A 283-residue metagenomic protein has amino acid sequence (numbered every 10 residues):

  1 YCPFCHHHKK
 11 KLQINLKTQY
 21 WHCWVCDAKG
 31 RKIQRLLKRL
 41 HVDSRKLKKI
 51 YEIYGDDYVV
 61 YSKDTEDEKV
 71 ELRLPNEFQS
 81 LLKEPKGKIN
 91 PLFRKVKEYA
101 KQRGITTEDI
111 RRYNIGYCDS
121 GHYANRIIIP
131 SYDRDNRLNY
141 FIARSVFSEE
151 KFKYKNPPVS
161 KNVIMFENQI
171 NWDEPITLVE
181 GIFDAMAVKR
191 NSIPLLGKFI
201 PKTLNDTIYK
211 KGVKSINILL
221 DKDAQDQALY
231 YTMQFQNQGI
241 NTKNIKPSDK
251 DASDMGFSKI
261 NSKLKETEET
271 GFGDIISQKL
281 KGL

Functional and structural regions predicted by a protein language model:
Y1-R39, C118-Y123: N-terminal single-stranded DNA-binding subdomain of primase/primase-helicase replication proteins
C2, C23, A100, I129 (+5 more regions): Terminal peptide-recognition signature
P3-H6, R39-I128, Y132-D135, I170-N171 (+2 more regions): TOPRIM metal-binding catalytic domain and adjacent DNA-binding surface shared by DnaG-type primases
D119-S215: Phosphate-handling DNA/RNA-contact segment within nucleic-acid enzymes
I127, Y209-V213, S253-E266: Short, surface-exposed amphipathic charged segments that create phosphate/polyanion-binding patches used for binding
L178, K214-Q227, I245: Acidic beta-strand-to-loop metal/phosphate-binding motif
I200-P201, L220-Y230, D251: Acidic, metal-coordinating catalytic cores used for nucleic-acid/nucleotide bond scission and strand-transfer chemistry
Q227-G239: Short, aromatic/basic amphipathic alpha-helical patches
